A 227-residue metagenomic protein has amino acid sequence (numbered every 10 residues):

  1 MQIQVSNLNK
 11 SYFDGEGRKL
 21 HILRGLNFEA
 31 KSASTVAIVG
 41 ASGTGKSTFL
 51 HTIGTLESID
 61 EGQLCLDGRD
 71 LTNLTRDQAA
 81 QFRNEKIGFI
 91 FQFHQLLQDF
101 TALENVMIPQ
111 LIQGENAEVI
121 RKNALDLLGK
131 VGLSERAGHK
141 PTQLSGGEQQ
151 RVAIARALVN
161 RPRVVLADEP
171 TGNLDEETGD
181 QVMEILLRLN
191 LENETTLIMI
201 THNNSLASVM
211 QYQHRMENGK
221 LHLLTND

Functional and structural regions predicted by a protein language model:
Q2-I3, L8-M216: ABC family nucleotide-binding domain
Q213-N226: H-loop (His-switch) and adjacent beta-strand-loop-beta switch element of ABC-type ATPase nucleotide-binding domains
